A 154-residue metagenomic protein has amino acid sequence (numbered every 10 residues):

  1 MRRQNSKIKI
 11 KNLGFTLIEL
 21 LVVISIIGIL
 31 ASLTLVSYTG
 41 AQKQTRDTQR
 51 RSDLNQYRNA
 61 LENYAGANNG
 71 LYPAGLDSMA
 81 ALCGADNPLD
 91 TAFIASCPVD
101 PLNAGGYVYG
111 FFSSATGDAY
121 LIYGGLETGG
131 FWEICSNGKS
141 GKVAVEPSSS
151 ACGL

Functional and structural regions predicted by a protein language model:
M1-F15: N-terminal leader/signal peptides at the extreme start of proteins
K11-Y38: N-terminal single-pass transmembrane signal-anchor helix
L35-N55: Aliphatic-rich helix starts adjacent to a transmembrane/signal segment
E62, G66-G130, G153-L154: Extracellular/periplasmic head regions of type IV pilus-like filament subunits
G130-G138: Active-site and glycan-interaction determinants of carbohydrate-active enzymes
S140-L154: Short, low-complexity, Pro/Ser/Thr/Gly-rich segments in the mature regions of secreted, periplasmic
